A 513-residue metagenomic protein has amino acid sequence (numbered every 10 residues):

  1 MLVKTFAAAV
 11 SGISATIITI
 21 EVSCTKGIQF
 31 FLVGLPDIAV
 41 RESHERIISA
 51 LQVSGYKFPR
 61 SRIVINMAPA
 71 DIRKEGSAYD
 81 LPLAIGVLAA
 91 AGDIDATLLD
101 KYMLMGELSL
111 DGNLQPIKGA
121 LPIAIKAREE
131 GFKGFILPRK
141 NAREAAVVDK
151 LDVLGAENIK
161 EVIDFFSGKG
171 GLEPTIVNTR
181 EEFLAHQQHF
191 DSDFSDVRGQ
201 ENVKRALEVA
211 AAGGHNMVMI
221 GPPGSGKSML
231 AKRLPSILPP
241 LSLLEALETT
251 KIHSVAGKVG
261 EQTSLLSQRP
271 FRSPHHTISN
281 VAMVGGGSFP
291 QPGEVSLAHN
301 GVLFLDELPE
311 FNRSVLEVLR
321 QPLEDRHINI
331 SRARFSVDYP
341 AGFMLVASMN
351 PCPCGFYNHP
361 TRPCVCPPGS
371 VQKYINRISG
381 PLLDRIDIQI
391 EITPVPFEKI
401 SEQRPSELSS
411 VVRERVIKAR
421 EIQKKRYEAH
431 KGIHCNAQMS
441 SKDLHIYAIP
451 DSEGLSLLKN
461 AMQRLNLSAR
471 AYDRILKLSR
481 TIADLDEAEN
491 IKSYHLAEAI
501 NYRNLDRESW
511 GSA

Functional and structural regions predicted by a protein language model:
M1-V218, S225, S331, A471-Y472 (+1 more regions): Peripheral, non-AAA+ core regions of ATP-driven protein-machinery
A39-H44, P59, N66-G76, F289-P290 (+1 more regions): Basic, amphipathic alpha-helical bundle interface domains used for macromolecular binding and assembly
L110, L303-F304, E310-F311: Residues immediately C-terminal
G170-V209, G213, P240-V295: P-loop NTPase nucleotide-binding/switch module
M219-G260, D325: Walker A/P-loop
G221, G285, E307: The Walker A (P-loop) glycine that initiates the GxxxxGKT/S ATP-binding motif of P-loop NTPases
N300, D306-E307, V318: Walker B catalytic acidic pair
